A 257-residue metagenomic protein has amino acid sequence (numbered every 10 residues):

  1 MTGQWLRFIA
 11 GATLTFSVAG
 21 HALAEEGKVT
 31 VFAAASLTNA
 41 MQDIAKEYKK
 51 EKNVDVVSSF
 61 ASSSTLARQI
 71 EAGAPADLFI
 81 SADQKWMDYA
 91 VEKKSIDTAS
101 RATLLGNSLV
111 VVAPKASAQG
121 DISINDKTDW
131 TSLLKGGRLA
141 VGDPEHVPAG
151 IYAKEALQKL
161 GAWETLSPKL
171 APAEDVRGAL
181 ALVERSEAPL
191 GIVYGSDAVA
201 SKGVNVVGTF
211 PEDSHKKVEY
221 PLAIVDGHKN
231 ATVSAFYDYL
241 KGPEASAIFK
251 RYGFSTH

Functional and structural regions predicted by a protein language model:
M1-A10, G20: Bacterial N-terminal signal peptides that target proteins for export
A10-G11, A67: Residue-level detector of transmembrane insertion/anchoring sites
T15-A19: N-terminal signal peptide c-region/cleavage motif recognized by signal peptidases
L23-A74, S81-Q84, D88-N107, A113-H257: Exported/periplasmic ABC-transporter solute-binding proteins
